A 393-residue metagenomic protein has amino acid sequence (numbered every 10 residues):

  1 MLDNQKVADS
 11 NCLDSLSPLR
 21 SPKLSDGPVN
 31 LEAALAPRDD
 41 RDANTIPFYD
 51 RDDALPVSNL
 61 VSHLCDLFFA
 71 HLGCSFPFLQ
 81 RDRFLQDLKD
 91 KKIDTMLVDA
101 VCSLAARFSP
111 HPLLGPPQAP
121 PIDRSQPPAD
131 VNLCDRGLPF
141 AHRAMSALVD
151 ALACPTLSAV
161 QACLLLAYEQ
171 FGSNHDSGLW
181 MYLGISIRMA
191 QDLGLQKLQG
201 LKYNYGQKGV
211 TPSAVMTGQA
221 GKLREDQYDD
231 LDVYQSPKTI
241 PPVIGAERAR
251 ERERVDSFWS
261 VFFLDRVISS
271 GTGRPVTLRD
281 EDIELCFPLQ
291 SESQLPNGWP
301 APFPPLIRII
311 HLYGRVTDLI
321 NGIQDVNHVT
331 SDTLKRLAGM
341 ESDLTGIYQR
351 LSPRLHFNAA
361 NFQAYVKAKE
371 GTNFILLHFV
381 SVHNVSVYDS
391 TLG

Functional and structural regions predicted by a protein language model:
M1-A70, L104, F108, P116-R124 (+2 more regions): Intrinsically disordered, low-complexity activation-like regions
S10-L31, T211-Y234: Fungal intrinsically disordered, low-complexity polar regions
D50-S62, D82-A100, P127-L223, I240-L278 (+2 more regions): Extended, leucine-rich alpha-helical cores of fungal transcription factors
L67, S75-F84: Eukaryotic beta-rich interaction modules
D99, A106, P112: Carboxylate/His-rich catalytic cores and anion/metal-binding grooves
L113-P121, Q191, Y203: Short, flexible, mixed-charge acidic loops at enzyme active sites
L285-E292: A short, charged helix-loop
L355-Q363: Conserved small-domain helix->loop->beta segment predominantly found in fold-type I
